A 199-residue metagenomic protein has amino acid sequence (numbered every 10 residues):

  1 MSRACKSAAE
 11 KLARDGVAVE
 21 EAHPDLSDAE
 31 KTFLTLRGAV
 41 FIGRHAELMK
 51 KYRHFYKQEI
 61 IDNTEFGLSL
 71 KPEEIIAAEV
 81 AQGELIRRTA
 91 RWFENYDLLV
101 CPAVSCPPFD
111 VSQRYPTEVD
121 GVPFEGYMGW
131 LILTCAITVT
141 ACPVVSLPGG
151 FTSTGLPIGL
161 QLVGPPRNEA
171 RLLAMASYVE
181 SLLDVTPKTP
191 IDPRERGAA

Functional and structural regions predicted by a protein language model:
M1, K31-V40, F109-P116: Short glycine/threonine-rich loop-to-helix capping motif typified by GTGT followed within a few residues by an Asp-Pro
M1-T35, L68-S69, E74, E84 (+1 more regions): Gly/Ser-rich, acidic/histidine-flanked active-site/gating loops
S2, K6-D15, I76, R87 (+1 more regions): Structural helix-boundary/capping segments
L26, F33, D62, I86 (+2 more regions): Tryptophan-centric aromatic hotspots in well-structured domains and transmembrane helices
L36-A90, P102, C106, S146-L156: Short helix-loop capping/hinge segments that flank enzyme active sites or metal/cofactor-binding pockets
A77, F109-W130: Short, surface-exposed loop/helix-turn segments at secondary-structure junctions that function as lids/hinges flanking
R91, F124-L147: Small-aliphatic-rich amphipathic alpha-helix that forms the alpha element of a beta-alpha
D97-L99: Short, Asp-centered acidic motifs that coordinate Mg2+ and/or phosphate in catalytic or ligand-binding sites
